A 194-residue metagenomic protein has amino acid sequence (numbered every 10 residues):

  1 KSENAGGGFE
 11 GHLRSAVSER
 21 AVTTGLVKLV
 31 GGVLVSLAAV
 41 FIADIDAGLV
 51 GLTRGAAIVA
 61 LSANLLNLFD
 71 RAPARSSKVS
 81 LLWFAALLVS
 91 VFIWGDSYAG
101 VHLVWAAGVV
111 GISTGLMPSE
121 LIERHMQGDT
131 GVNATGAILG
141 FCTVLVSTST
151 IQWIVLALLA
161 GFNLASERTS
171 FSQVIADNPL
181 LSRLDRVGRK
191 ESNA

Functional and structural regions predicted by a protein language model:
K1-M126, T130-T169: "…together with the soluble PPM/PP2C metallo-phosphatase catalytic core" -> "…together with the soluble PPM/PP2C
Q173-A194: Short, highly charged, low-complexity non-transmembrane loops/tails of multi-pass membrane proteins
